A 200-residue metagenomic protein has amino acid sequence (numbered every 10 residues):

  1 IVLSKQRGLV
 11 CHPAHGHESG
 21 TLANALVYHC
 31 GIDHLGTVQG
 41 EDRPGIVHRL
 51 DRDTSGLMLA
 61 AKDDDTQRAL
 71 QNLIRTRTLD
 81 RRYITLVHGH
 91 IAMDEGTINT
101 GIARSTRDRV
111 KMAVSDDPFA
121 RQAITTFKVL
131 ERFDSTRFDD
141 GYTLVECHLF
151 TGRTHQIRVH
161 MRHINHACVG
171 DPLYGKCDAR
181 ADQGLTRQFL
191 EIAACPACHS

Functional and structural regions predicted by a protein language model:
I1-K111, P118, D134, F138: RNA pseudouridine synthases
V2, L59, I84, N99 (+4 more regions): Beta-strand secondary-structure signal
R7, L79-Y83, D94, I98-T100 (+5 more regions): A generic structural signal for short beta-strands and their flanking turns/coil linkers
E18-L26, C30, D64, R75 (+2 more regions): Pseudouridine synthase
P44-G45, T125-F127: Small-residue-enriched segments and motifs
V87, T126-V129, C168: Conserved hydrophobic positions within beta-strands
H88, A92, L130, H148-F150 (+1 more regions): Solvent-exposed residues in well-ordered beta-strands and their adjoining turns, especially edge/terminal strands
S115-T125, L190-E191, A197: Short coil-to-beta-strand transition motifs
